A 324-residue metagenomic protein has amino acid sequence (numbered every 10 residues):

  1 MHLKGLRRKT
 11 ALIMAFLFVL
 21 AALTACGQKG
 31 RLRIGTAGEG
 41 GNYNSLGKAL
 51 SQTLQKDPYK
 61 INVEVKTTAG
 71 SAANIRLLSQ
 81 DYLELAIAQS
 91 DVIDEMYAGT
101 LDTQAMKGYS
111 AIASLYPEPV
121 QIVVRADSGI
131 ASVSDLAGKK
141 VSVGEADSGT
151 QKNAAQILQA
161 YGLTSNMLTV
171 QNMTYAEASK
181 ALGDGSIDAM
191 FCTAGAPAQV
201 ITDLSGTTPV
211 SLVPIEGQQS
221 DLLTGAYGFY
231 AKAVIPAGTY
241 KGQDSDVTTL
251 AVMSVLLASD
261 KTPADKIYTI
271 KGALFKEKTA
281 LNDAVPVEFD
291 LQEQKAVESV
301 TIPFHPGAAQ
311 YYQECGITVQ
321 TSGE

Functional and structural regions predicted by a protein language model:
H2-I13: Bacterial N-terminal signal peptides that target proteins for export
A22-A25: C-terminal motif of bacterial Sec signal peptides marking the signal peptidase cleavage site
G30-D57, I61-N62, E118-D184, E298 (+1 more regions): Bilobed "Venus flytrap"/periplasmic-binding protein-like clamshell domains and structurally analogous long
S45-S79, L85, Q243-D244: Extracytoplasmic small-molecule ligand-binding "clamshell" domains of the periplasmic binding protein/Venus flytrap
L83-Y116, G195-A198: Acidic, polar ligand-binding/catalytic clefts
S90-V92, G99-L101, S128, S165-L257 (+1 more regions): Pocket-lining segment of extracytoplasmic ligand-binding domains
V143-Q156, F229-T301: Ligand-binding clefts/hinges and TM-proximal coupling segments of bilobed small-molecule sensing domains
M173, E177, G183-D184, A194-P214 (+3 more regions): An extracytoplasmic/periplasmic, membrane-proximal ligand-sensing/linker region
